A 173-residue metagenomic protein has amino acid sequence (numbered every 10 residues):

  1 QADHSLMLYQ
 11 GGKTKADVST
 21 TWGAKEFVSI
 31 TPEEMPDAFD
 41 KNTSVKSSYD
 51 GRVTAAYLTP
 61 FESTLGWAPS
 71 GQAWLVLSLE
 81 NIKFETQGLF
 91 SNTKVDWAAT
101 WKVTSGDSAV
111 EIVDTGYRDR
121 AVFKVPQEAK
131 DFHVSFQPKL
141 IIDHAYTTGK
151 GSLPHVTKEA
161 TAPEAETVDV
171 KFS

Functional and structural regions predicted by a protein language model:
Q1-S173: Conserved functional micro-motifs across diverse proteins
